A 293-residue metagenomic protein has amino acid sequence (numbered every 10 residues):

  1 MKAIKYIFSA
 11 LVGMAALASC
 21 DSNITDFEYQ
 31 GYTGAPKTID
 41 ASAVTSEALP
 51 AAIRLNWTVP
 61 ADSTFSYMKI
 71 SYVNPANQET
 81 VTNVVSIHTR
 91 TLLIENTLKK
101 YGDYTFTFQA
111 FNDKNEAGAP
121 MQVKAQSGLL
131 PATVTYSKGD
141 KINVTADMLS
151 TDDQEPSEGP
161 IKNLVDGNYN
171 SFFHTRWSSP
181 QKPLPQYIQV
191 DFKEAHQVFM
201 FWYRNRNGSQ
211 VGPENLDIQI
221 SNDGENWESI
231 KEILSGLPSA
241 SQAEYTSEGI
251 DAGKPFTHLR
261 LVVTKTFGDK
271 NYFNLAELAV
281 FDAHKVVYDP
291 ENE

Functional and structural regions predicted by a protein language model:
A16-S19: C-terminal motif of bacterial Sec signal peptides marking the signal peptidase cleavage site
D21-S63, A119-V144, F281-K285, D289: Pro/Thr/Ser/Gly-rich low-complexity, intrinsically disordered linker/stalk tracts
I53, T58-T80, V211-N215: Solvent-exposed loop/turn segments flanking beta-strands in beta-repeat/beta-sandwich domains
T82-T89, L237-S239: Short beta-strand segments within Ig-like beta-sandwich modules, predominantly Fibronectin type-III
I94-M121: Beta-strand-rich modules
S127-K193, R206-V211, A283-E293: Disordered, acidic Ser/Thr/Pro-rich linker "stalks" and the adjacent N-terminal cap of the next globular domain
L184, Q210-E293: Trp- and acidic/polar-enriched beta-sheet ligand-binding modules for extracellular glycan and matrix recognition
H196-G208, L261: A short beta-strand element within beta-rich, extracytoplasmic domains of secreted/secretory-pathway proteins
